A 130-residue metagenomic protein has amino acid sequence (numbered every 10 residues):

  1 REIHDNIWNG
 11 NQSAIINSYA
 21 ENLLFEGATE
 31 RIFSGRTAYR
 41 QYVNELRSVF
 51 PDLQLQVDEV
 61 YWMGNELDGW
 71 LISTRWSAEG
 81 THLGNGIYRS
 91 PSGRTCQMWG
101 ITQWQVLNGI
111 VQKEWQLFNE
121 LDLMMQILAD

Functional and structural regions predicted by a protein language model:
R1-D130: C-terminal and inter-domain tail/linker signature
